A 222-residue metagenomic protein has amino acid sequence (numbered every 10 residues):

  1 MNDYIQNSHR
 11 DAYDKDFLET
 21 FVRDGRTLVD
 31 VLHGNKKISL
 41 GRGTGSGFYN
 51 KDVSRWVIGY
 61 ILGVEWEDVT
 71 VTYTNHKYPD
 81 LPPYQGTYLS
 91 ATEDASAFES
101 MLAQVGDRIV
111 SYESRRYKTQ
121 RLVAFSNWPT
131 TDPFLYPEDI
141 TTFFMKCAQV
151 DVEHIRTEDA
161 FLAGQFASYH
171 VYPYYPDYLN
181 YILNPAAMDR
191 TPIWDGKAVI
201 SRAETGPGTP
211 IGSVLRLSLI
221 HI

Functional and structural regions predicted by a protein language model:
M1-T157: Active-site mouth of glycoside hydrolases
N2, I58-Y60, V64-W66, T141-R202: Aromatic- and acid-rich polysaccharide-binding/catalytic face of secreted or lumenal carbohydrate-active enzymes
T131-F134, Y174-D177, T205: Acidic-and-aromatic substrate-binding clefts and catalytic sites of carbohydrate-active enzymes
E153-H154, P210-V214: Short, hydrophobic/aromatic alpha-helical segments in well-folded domains
A203-P210: Aromatic- and glycine-enriched glycan-recognition loops and surfaces that form the carbohydrate-binding subsites
R216-S218: Extended beta-strand/beta-hairpin segments
I220-I222: Conserved small/polar residues in nucleotide/adenosyl-binding loops
